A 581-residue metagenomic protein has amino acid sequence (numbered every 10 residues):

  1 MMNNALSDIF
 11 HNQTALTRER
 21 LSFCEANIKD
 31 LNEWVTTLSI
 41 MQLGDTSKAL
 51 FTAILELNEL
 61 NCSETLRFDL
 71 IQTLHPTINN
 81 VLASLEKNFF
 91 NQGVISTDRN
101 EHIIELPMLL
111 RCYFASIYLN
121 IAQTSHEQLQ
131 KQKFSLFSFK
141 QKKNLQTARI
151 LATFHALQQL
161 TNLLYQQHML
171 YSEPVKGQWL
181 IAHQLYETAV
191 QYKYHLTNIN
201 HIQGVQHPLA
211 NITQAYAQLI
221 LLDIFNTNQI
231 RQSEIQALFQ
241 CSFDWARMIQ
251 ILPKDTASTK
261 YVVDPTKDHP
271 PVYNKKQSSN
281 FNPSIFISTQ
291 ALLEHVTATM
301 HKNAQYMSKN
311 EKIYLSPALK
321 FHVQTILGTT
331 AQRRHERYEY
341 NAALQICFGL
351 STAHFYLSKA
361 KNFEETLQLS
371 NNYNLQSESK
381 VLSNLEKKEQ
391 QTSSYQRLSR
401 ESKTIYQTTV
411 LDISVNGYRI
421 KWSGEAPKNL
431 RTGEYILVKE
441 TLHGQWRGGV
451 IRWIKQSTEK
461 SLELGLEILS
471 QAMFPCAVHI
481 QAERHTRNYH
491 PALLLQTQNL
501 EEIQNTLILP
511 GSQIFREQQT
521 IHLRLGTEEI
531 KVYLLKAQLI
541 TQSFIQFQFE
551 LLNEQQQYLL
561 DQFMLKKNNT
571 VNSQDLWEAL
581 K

Functional and structural regions predicted by a protein language model:
M2-Q203: Long, leucine/valine-rich, helix-dominated scaffolding and oligomerization segments
N3-S7, Q13, R18, I28 (+6 more regions): Intrinsically disordered, low-complexity regions
P174-T366: Extended, domain-scale alpha-helical bundle/helix-rich regions
K320-G444, W453-M473, A482-F563, N568 (+1 more regions): Short strand-loop-strand
